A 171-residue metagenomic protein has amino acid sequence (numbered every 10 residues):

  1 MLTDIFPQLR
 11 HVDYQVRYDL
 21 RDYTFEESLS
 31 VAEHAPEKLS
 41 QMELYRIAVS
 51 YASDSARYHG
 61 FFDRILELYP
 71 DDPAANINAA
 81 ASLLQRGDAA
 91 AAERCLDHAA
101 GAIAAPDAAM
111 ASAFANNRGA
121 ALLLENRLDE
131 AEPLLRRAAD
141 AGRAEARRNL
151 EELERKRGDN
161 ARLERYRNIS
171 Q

Functional and structural regions predicted by a protein language model:
M1-Q171: N-terminal targeting segments with Sec-dependent signals, encompassing both cleavable signal peptides and non-cleavable
